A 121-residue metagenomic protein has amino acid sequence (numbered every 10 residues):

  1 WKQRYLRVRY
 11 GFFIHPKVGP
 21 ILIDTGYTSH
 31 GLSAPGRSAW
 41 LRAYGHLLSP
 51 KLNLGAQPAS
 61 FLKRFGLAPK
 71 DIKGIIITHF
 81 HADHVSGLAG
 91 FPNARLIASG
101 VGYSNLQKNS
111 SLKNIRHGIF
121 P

Functional and structural regions predicted by a protein language model:
W1-S60: Conserved beta-strand hairpin/beta-sheet module of binuclear metal-dependent hydrolase folds, prominently
Y27-H30, A82-D83, Y103-S104: Short, solvent-exposed loop/turn segments at secondary-structure junctions
L32-S33, S86-G87, K108: Short glycine-/acidic-enriched loop or helix-start segments at secondary-structure transitions that form or flank
S49-D71, G100-P121: Metallo-beta-lactamase
I72-D83: Metallo-beta-lactamase
A89-P92: Short, conserved loop/helix-junction motifs that constitute active-site signature segments in enzyme catalytic cores
A94-G100: Short hydrophobic/aromatic-enriched beta-strand-loop microsegments
